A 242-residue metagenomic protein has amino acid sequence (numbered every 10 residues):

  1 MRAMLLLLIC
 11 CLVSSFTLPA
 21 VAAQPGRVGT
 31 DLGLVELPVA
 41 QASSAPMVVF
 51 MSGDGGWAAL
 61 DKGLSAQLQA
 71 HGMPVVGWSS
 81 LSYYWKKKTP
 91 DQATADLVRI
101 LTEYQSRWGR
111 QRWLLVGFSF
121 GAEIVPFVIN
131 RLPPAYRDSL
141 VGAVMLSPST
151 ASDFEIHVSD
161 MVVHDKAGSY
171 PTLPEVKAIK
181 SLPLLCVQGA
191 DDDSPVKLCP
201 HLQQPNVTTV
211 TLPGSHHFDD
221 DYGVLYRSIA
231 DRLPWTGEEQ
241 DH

Functional and structural regions predicted by a protein language model:
L6-S15: Bacterial N-terminal signal peptides
A20-S43: N-terminal cap/lid segment of alpha/beta-hydrolase-fold proteins
P38-M73, G77-S80: Short, surface-exposed "cap/lid" segments of acyl-processing enzymes
K87-W108, F127: Alpha/beta-hydrolase active-site loop
V116-V125: Gly/Ala-rich beta-loop-alpha elbow adjacent to hydrolase catalytic centers
A143-F154: Active-site nucleophile loop of the alpha/beta-hydrolase fold
D153-Q204: The feature captures the conserved acid-bearing segment of alpha/beta-hydrolase catalytic domains
V207-H242: C-terminal catalytic histidine-bearing segment of alpha/beta-hydrolase fold enzymes
